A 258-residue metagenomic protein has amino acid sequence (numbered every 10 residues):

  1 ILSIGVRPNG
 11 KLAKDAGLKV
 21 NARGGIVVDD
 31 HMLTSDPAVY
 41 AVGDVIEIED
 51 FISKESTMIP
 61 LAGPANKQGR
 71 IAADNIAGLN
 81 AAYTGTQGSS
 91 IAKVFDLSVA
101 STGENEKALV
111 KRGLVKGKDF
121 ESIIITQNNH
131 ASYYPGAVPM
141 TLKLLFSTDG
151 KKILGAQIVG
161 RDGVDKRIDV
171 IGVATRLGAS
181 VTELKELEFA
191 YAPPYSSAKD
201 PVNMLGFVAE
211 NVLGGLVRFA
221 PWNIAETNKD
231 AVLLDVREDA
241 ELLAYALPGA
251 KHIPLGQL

Functional and structural regions predicted by a protein language model:
L2-D74, V170, A174: FAD-site-proximal beta/loop scaffold in flavoenzymes
R7-P8, K152, A240-L242: Glycine-rich nucleotide phosphate-binding loop and flanking beta-alpha elements of Rossmann-like dinucleotide-binding
V20-I26, G214-A220, I253-L255: Short gly/ser/thr-rich secondary-structure transition/capping motifs
V39-A41, F120-S122, L233, A250-H252: Conserved beta-strand scaffold positions in the cores of enzyme catalytic domains, especially in NTP/NDP-utilizing
V45-D162, S197, P201-T227, A231: Mid-to-C-terminal Rossmann-like scaffold of FAD/NAD(P)H-dependent oxidoreductases
D162-V181: A short, polar/charged loop-to-alpha-helix boundary motif
V181-L187: Catalytic P-loop NTP-binding/switch module of NTPases
N223-L258: Positively charged, proline/Ser/Thr-rich regional signature most characteristic of the Rhodanese/CDC25-like
